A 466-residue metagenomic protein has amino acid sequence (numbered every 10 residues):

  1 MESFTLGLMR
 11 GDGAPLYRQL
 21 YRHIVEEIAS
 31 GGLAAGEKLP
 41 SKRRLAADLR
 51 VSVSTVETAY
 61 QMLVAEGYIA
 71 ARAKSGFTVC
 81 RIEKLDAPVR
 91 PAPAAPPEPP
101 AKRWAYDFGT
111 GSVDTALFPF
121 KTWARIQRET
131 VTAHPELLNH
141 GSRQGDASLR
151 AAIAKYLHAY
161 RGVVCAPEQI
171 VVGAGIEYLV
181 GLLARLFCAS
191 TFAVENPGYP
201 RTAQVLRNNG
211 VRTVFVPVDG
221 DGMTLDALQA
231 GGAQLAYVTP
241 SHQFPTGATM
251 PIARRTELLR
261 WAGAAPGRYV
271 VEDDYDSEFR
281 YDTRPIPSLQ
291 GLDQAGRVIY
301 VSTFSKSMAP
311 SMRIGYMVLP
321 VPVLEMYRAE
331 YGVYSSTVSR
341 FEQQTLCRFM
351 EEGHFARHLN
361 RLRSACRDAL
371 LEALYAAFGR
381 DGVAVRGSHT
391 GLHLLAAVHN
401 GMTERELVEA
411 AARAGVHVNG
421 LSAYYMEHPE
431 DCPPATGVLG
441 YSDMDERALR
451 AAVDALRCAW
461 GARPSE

Functional and structural regions predicted by a protein language model:
M1-R128, P135-L138, P322, R328 (+9 more regions): N-terminal basic, amphipathic alpha-helical segments
K74, G291-M326: Active-site PLP attachment segment
Y106-F108, A193, V214, V271 (+2 more regions): Hydrophobic/aromatic beta-strand patches that form the interior of the parallel beta-sheet core in alpha/beta enzyme
V113, S241-F244, K306: Short glycine-rich anion-binding loops that position phosphate/pyrophosphate groups of nucleotides and phosphorylated
Q127, E136-P266, E278, R284-A295 (+3 more regions): Conserved core of the PLP fold type I
R212, Y269, V416-H417: Residue-level detector of anion-binding/catalytic polar loops
